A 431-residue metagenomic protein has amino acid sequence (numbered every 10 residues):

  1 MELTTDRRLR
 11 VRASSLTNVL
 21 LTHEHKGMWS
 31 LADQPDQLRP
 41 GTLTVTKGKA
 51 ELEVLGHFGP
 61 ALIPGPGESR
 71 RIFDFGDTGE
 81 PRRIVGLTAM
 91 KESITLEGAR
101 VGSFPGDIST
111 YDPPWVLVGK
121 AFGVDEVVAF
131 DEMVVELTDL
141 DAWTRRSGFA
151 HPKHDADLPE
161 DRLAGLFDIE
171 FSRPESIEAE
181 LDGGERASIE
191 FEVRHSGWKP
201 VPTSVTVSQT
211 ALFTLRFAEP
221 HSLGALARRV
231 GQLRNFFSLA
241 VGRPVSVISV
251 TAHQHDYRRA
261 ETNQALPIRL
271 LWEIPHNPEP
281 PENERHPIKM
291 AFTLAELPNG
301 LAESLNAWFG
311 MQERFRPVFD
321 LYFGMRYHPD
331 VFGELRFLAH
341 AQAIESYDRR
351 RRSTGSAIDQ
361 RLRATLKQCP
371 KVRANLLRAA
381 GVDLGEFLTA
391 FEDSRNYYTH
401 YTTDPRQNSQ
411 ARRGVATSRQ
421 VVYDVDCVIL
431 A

Functional and structural regions predicted by a protein language model:
M1-A240: Long, contiguous, compositionally biased segments that the model treats as domain-scale units
H23-H25, H57, H151-H154, H195 (+7 more regions): Histidine (H) residue identity feature
E136, H221-S222, G242, A357 (+2 more regions): Helix N-terminus capping/helix-initiation residues
S204-E282: Basic/polar, acidic-poor N-terminal "presequence/leader" segments that form or can form short amphipathic helices
Y257-A431: Amphipathic, oligomerization/interface secondary-structure segments
